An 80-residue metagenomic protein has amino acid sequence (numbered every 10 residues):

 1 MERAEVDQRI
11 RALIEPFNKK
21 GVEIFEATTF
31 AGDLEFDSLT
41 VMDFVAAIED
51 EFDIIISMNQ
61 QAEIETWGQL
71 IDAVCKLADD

Functional and structural regions predicted by a protein language model:
E2-F36, D43-A46, D50-D80: Phosphopantetheine-dependent thiolation modules in NRPS/PKS and related acyl-activating systems
